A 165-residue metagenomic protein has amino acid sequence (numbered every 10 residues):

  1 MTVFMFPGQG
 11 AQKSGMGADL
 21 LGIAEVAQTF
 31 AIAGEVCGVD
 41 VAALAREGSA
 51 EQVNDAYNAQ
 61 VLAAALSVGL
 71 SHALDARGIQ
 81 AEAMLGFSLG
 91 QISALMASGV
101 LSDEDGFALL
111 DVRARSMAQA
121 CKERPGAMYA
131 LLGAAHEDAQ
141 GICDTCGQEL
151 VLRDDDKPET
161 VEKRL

Functional and structural regions predicted by a protein language model:
M1-L85, G147-E149, K157-P158: Helix-rich "cap/lid" substructures immediately adjacent to catalytic or cofactor-binding pockets
Q9-A11, C37, A97-L165: Alpha/beta catalytic cores of group-transfer enzymes, especially the acyltransferase/condensing modules of polyketide
K13-G15, A43, Q91, L95 (+1 more regions): Basic, gly/Ser/Thr/Pro-rich low-complexity segments located predominantly at protein N termini
L20, A24, A45, S49 (+6 more regions): Solvent-exposed, flexible loop/coil residues
Q28, L62, S88-L89, L101 (+1 more regions): An amphipathic alpha-helix/helix-turn recognition signal
A50-E51, L85-L89, A114, G126-A130: Short, glycine/charge-rich beta-strand/loop segments that flank catalytic centers and engage negatively charged groups
S67, E82, G86-G90, A94 (+1 more regions): Gly/Ala-rich beta-loop-alpha elbow adjacent to hydrolase catalytic centers
